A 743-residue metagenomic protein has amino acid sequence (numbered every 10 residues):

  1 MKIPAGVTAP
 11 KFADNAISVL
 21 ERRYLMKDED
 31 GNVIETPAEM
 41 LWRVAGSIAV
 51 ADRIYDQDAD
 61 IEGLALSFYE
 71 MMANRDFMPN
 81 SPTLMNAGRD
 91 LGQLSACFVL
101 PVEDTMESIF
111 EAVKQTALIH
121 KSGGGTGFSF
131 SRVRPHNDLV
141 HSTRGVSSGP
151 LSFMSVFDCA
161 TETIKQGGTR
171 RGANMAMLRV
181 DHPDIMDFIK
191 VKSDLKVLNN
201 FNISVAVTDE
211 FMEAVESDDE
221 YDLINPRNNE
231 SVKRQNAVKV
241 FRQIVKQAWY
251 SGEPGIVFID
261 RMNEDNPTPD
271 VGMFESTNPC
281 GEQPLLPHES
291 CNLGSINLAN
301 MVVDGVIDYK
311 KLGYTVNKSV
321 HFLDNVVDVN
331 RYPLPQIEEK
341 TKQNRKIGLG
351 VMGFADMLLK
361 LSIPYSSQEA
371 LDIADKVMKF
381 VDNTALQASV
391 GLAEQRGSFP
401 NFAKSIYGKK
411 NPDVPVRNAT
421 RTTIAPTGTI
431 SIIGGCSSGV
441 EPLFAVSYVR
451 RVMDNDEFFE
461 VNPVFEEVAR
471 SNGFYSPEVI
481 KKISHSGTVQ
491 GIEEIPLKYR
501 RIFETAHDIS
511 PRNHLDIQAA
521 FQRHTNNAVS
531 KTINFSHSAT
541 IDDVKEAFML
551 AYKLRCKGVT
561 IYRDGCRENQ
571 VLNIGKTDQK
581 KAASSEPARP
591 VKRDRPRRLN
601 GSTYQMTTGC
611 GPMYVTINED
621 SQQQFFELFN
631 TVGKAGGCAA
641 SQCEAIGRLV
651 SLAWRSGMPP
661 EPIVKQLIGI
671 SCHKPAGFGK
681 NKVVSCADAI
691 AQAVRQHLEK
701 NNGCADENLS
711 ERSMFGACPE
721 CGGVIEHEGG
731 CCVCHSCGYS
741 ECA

Functional and structural regions predicted by a protein language model:
M1-A65, G88, V133-H136, S142-V156 (+5 more regions): Conserved, charged catalytic cores of large soluble enzymes
M26, N32, A45-Q57, Y69-Q93 (+10 more regions): Function-dense linear segments that define catalytic or interfacial modules in macromolecule-processing proteins
S147-G149, M154-F157, E162-T169, A173-V238 (+5 more regions): Conserved catalytic alpha/beta cores of large enzymes that bind or transform nucleotide phosphates and polynucleotides
N225-N228, T315-E338, K342, K346 (+6 more regions): Internal maturation/activation junctions in enzymes
G281-P284, L323-D328, S398, N411-V414 (+2 more regions): Catalytic alpha/beta core of large soluble enzyme barrels
N573-Y614, S713, E720: Short, Gly/Pro- and small/polar-rich lid/capping loops
C718-C721, C734-C737: Short cysteine-rich clusters marking metal-coordination/redox-active sites
G738-A743: Short Cys/His-rich micro-motifs in 6-15 aa windows
